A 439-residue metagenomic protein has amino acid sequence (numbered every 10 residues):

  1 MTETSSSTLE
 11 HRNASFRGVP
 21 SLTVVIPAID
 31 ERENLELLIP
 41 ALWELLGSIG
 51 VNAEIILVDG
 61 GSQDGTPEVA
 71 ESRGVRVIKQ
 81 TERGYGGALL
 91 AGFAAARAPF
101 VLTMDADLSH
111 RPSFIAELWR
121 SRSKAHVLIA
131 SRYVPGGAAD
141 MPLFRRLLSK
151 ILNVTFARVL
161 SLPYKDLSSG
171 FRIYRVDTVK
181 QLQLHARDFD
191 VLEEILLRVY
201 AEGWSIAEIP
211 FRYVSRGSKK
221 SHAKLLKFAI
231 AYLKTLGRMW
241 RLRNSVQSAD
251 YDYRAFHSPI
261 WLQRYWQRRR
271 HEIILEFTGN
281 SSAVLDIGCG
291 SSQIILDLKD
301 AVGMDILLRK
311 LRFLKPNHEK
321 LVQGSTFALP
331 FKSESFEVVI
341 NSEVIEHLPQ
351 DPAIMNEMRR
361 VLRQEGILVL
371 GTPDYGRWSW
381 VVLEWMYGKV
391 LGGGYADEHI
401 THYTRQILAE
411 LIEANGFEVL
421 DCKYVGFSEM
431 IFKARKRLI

Functional and structural regions predicted by a protein language model:
M1-P20, V159-L162, L184-W261, L438-I439: Hydrophobic helical membrane-anchoring modules
T2-A139, D177-L182, E194-A201, A207: Structured catalytic core of nucleotide-sugar glycosyltransferases
T23, A207, L285, E337-V338: Conserved beta-strand elements of the Class I
Q63, P67, W380, H402-R405: Short, surface-exposed alpha-helical segments at coil->helix boundaries
Q80-A95, F100, P112-F189, R216-L226 (+3 more regions): Acceptor/aglycone-binding surface of glycosyltransferases and processive sugar-polymer synthases
W240-K332, N341, P352-M355, L370-G371 (+2 more regions): Conserved N-terminal segment of class I S-adenosyl-L-methionine
S342-H347: Short catalytic micro-motifs in class I SAM-dependent methyltransferases
L362-I367: Short glycine-dipeptide loop
